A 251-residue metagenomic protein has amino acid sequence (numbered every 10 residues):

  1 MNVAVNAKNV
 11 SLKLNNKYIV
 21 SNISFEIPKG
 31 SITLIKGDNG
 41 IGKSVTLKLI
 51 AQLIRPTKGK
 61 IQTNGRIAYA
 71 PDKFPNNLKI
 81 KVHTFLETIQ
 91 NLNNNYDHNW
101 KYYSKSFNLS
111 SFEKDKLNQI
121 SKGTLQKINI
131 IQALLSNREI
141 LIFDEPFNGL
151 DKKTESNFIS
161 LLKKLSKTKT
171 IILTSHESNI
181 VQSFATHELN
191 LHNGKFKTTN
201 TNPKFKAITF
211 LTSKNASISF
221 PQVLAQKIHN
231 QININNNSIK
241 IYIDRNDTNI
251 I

Functional and structural regions predicted by a protein language model:
V5, V20-N22: Conserved structural motif at the start of ABC-family nucleotide-binding domains
K36-D38: The feature captures the beta-strand-to-loop junction immediately N-terminal to the Walker
A51: Helix-to-loop junction immediately C-terminal to a conserved catalytic motif
K73, L78-N94: Q-loop/switch helix immediately C-terminal to the Walker
H98-E113, L134: Conserved ABC ATPase "signature" region
I130: Hydrophobic anchor residue at the start of the ABC signature
L141-E145: Catalytic Walker B motif of ABC-type/P-loop ATPase nucleotide-binding domains
K152-T154: Helix N-cap at the start of a conserved alpha-helix in ABC-type nucleotide-binding domains
